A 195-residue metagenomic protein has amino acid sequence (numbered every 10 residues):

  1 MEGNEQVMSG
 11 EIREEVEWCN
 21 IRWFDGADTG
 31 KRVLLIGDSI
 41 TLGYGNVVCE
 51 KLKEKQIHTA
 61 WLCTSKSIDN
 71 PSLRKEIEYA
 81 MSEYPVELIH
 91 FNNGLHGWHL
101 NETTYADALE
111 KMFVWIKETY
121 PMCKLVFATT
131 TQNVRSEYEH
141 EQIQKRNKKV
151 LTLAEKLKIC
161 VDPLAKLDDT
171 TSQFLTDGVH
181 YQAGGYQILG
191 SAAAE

Functional and structural regions predicted by a protein language model:
E2-E110, V134-S136, E141-Q144: Conserved SGNH/GDSL esterase-like catalytic core that processes O-acyl groups on lipids and polysaccharides
E2-E5, Q132-E195: Catalytic His-Asp segment of secreted/periplasmic serine-dependent ester chemistry enzymes
K53, K117, L151-E155: Anion (oxyanion) recognition and catalysis
T59, L125, C160-V161: Hydrophobic beta-strand scaffold residues
W61-C63, A128, L164-L167: Conserved beta-strand termini and adjacent loop/short-helix elements that scaffold enzyme active sites in alpha/beta
N93, F127-T129: A cross-domain feature marking catalytic cores of carbohydrate-active enzymes and several ubiquitous metabolic/repair
M112-I116: Hydrophobic positions in alpha-helices of CheY-like receiver
T119-L125: A short helix->loop->beta-strand "cap" motif at the edges of active sites that frequently abuts
